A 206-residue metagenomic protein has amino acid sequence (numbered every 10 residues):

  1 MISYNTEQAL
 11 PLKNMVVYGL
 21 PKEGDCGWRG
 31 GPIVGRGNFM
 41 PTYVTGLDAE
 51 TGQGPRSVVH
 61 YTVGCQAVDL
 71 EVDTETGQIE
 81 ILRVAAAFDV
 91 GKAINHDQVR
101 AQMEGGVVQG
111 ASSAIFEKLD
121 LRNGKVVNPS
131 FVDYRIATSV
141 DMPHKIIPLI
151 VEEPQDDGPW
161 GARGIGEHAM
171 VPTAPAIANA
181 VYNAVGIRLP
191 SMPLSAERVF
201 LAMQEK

Functional and structural regions predicted by a protein language model:
M1-K206: C-terminal catalytic domains of large/alpha subunits in multi-subunit enzymes
